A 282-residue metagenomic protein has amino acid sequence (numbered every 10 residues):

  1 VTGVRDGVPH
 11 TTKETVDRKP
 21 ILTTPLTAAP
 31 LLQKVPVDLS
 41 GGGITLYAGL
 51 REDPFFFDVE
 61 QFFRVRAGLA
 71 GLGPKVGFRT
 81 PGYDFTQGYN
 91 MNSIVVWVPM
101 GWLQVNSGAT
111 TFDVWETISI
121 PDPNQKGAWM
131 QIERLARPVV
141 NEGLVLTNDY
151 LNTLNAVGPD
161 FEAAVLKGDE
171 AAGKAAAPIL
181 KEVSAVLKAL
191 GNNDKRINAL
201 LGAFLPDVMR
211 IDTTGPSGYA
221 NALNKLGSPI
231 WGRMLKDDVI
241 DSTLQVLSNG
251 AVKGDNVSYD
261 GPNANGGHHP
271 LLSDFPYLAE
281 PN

Functional and structural regions predicted by a protein language model:
V1-N282: Surface-exposed extracytoplasmic segments
